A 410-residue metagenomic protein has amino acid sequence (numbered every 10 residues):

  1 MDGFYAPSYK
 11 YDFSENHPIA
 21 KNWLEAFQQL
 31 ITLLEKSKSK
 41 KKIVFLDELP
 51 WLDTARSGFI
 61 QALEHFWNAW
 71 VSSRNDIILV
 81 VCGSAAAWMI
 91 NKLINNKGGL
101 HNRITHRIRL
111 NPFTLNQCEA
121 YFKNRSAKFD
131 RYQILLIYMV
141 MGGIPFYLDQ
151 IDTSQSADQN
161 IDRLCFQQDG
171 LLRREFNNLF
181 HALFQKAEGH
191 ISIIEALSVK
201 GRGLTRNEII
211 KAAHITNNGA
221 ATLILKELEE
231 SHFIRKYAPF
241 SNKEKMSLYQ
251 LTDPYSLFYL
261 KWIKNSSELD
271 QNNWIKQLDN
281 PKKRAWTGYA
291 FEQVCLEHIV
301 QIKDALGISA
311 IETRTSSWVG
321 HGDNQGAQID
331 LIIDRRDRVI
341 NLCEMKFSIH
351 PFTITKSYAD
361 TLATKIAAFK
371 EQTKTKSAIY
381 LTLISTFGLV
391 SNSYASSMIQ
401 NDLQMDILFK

Functional and structural regions predicted by a protein language model:
M1-K276, P281, L381: Phosphate-binding site recognition
F240, S247-K410: A cross-kingdom feature that marks ATP-driven nucleic-acid transaction machinery
